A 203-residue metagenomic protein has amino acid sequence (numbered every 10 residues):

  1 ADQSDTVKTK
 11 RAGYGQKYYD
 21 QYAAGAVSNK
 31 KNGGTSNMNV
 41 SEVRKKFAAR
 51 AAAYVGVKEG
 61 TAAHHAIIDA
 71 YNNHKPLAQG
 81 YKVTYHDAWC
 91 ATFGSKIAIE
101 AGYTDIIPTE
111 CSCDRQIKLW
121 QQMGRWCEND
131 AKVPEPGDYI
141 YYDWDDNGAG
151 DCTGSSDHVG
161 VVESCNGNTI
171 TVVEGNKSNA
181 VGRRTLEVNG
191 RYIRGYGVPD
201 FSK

Functional and structural regions predicted by a protein language model:
A1-D2, N72, N176: Acidic helix/loop microenvironments that form the catalytic cleft of cell-wall polysaccharide enzymes
Q3, V7-N39: Intrinsically disordered, low-complexity repeat and linker tracts
T6-K8, D20, N37, S41-K46 (+2 more regions): Aromatic- and glycine-rich peptidoglycan recognition patches
K8, N29-Y103: N-terminal capping segments
A12, H65-A66, R184-T185: Positively charged, low-complexity intrinsically disordered regions
K17, S41-A49, D114-K118, K132 (+1 more regions): Generic alpha-helical secondary structure signal
Q21, R50-Y54, L119: Residues that form generic nucleotide/phosphate-binding pockets
T104-N179: ...with weaker cross-activation on analogous glycine-rich loops/strands in unrelated enzymes
